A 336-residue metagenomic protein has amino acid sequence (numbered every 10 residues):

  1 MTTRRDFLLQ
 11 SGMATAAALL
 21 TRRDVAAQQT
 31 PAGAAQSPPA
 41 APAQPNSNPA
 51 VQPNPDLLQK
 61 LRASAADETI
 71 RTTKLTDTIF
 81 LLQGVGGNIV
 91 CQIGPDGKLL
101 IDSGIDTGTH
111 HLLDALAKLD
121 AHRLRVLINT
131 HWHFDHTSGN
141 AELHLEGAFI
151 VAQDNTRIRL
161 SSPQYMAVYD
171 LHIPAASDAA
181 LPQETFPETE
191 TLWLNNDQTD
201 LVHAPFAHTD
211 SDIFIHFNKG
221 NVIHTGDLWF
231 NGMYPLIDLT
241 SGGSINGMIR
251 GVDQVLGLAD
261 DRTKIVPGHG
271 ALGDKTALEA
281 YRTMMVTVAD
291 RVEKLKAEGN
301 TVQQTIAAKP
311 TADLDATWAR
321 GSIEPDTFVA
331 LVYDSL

Functional and structural regions predicted by a protein language model:
M1-T15: N-terminal secretory signal peptides and thylakoid transit peptides that target proteins across membranes
A16, L20, Q29-D96: Zn-dependent metallo-beta-lactamase
L19-R22, G33-K60, G257-R262, A271-L336: Accessory terminal helices/loops
R71-L116, I213-F217, N221-G226: Conserved beta-strand hairpin/beta-sheet module of binuclear metal-dependent hydrolase folds, prominently
T72, P95-G97, T107-V151: Active-site metal-binding motif and surrounding structural segment of the metallo-beta-lactamase
K74, T156-A204, T209-D210, N218-K219 (+1 more regions): Metallo-beta-lactamase
T78, Q92, D102, H131 (+8 more regions): Divalent metal-coordination and catalytic microenvironments
G97-K98, I105-T107, T191, Q198 (+2 more regions): Metallo-beta-lactamase
